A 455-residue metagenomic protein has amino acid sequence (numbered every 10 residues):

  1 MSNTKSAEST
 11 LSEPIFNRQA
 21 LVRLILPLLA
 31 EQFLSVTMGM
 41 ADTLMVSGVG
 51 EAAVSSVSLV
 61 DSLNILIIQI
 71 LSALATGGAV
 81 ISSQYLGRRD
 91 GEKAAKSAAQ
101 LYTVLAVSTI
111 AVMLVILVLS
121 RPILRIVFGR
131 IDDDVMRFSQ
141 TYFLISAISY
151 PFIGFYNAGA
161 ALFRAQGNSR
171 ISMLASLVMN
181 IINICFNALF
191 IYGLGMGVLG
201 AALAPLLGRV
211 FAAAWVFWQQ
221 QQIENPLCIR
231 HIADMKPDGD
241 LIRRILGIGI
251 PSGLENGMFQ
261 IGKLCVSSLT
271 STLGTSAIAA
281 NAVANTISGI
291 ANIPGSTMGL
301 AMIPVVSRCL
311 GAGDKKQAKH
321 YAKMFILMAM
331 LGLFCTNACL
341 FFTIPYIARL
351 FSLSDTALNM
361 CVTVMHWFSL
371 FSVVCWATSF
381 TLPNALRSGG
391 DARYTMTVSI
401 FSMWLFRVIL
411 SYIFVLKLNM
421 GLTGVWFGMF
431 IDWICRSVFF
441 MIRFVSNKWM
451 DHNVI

Functional and structural regions predicted by a protein language model:
M1-I25, S82-S149, G193-I250, V306-S372 (+1 more regions): Short alpha-helical transmembrane segments in multi-pass integral membrane proteins
R18-T37, A41, L63-I70, I148 (+7 more regions): Residue-level signal for short hydrophobic patches within transmembrane helices of multi-pass membrane transporters
R23-D42, I145, M179, G208-A212 (+3 more regions): Transmembrane helical elements of multi-pass membrane transporters/channels
F33-S55, L124-D133, L189-M196, G257-I290 (+4 more regions): Helix-terminus/linker motif at the lipid-water interface of multi-pass membrane proteins
E51-S62, S139, F143, A202 (+4 more regions): Small-residue hotspots at the loop-to-helix junctions and early N-terminal turns of transmembrane alpha-helices
V54-L114, I153-S172, I278-I344, W376-S399: Small-residue-rich hydrophobic transmembrane alpha-helices
L66-Q69, N183-N187, A213-F217, I290-I293 (+3 more regions): Hydrophobic transmembrane alpha-helices of multi-pass small-molecule transporters
A75, I145-R164, S172-N180, A201-V216 (+5 more regions): Short runs within selected transmembrane alpha-helices of multi-pass transporters and secretion channels
